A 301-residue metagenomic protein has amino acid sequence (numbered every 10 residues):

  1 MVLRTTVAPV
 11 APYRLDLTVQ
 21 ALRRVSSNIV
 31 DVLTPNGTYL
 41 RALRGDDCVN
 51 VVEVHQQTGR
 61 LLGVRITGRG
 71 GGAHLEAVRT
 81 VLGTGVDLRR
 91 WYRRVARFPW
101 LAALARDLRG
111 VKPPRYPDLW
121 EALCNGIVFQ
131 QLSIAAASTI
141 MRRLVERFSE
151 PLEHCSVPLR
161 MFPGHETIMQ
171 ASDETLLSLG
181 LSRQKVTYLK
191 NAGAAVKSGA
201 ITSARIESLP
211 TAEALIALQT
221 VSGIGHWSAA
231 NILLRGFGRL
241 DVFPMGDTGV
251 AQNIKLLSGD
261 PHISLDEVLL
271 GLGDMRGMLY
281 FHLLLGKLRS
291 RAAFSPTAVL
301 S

Functional and structural regions predicted by a protein language model:
M1-S301: HhH-family (HhH-GPD) DNA N-glycosylase catalytic core used in base-excision repair
